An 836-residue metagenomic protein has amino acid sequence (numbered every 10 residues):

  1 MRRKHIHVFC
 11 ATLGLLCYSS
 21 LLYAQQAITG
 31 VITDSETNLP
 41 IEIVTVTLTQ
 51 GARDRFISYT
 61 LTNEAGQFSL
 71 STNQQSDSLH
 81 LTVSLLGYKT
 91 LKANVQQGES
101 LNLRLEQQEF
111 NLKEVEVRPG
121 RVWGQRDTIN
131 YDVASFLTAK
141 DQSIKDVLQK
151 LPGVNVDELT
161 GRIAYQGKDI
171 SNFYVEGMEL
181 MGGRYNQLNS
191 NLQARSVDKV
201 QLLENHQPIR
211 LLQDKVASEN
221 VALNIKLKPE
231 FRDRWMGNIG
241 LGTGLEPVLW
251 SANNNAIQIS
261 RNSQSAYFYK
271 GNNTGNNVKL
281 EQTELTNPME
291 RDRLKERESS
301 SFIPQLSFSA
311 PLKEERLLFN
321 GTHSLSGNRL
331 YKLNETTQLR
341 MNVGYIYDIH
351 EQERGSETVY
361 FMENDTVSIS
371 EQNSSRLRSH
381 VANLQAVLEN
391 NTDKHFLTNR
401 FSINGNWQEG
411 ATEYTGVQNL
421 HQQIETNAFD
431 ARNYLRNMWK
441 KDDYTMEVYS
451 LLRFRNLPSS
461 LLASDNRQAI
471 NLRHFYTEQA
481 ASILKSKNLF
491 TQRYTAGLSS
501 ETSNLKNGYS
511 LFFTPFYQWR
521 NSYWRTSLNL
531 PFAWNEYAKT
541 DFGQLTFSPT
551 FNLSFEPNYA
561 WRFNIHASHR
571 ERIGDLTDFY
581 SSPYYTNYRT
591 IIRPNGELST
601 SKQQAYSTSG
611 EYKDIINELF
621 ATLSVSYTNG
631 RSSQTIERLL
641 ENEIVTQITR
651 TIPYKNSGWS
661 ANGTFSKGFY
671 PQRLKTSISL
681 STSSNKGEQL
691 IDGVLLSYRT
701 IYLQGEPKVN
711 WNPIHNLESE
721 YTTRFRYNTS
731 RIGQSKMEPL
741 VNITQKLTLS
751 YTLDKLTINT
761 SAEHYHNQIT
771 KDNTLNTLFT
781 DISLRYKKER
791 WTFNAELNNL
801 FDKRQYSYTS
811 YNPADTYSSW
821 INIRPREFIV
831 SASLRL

Functional and structural regions predicted by a protein language model:
A24-Q25, A65-Q67, L86-E99, G120-Q408 (+13 more regions): Membrane-proximal, glycine/serine-rich, low-complexity loop/turn segments characteristic of large bacterial
E36-Q50: Short, ordered, surface-exposed loop/turn motifs in non-cytosolic proteins
G51-R55, H80-A93: A short, solvent-exposed loop/turn motif at the edges and junctions of modular extracellular/periplasmic domains
A52-Q67: Short, acidic Ser/Thr/Gly-rich low-complexity loop/linker segments typical of extracellular and cell-surface proteins
V95, Q213-K215, Y269, V278-E284 (+14 more regions): Outer-membrane beta-barrel translocator domains and adjoining extracellular loop/strand segments of Gram-negative
L317-F319, S374-H380, N419-F429, N466-F475 (+9 more regions): Replace "Gram-negative outer membrane beta-barrel proteins" with "bacterial and organellar outer membrane beta-barrel
L330-D348, R376-T540, T546-P549, F555-E556 (+4 more regions): Face-selective signature of the C-terminal outer-membrane beta-barrel domain
Q704-Y727, M737-L836: Conserved C-terminal beta-signal and adjacent last beta-strands/turns of outer-membrane beta-barrel proteins
